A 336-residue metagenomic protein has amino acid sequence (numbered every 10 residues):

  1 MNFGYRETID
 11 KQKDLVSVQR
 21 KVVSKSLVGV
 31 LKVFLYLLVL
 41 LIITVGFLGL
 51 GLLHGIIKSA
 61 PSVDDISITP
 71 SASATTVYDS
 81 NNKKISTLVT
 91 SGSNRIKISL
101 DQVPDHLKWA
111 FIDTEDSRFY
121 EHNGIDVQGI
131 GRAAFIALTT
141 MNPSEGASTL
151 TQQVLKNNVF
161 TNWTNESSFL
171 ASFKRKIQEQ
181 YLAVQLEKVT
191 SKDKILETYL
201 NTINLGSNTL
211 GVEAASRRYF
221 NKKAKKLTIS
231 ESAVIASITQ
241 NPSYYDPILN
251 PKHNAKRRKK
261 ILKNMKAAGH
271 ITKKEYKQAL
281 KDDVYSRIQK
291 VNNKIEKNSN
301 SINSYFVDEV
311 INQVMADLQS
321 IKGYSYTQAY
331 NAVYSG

Functional and structural regions predicted by a protein language model:
N2-I9, Y78-T272, K294, Y326 (+1 more regions): Peptidoglycan glycan-strand catalytic modules in the bacterial/periplasmic cell-wall system
N2-S80, I85: N-terminal type II signal-anchor transmembrane helix that functions as the membrane-insertion/stop-transfer segment
K25, G29, V45-G46, K174-I177 (+2 more regions): Hydrophobic faces of stable alpha-helices that mediate helix-helix packing
V30-F34, G55-S59, W109, T272 (+1 more regions): An N-terminal domain-start capping segment
L37, I248-P251, S335: Active-site oxyanion-binding pockets that recognize sulfate/phosphate
T69-P70, V77-S80, K222-L227, S301-Q313: Periplasmic POTRA and POTRA-like interaction domains that precede and scaffold membrane channels/assemblies
K273-G336: Non-catalytic structural connector segments
